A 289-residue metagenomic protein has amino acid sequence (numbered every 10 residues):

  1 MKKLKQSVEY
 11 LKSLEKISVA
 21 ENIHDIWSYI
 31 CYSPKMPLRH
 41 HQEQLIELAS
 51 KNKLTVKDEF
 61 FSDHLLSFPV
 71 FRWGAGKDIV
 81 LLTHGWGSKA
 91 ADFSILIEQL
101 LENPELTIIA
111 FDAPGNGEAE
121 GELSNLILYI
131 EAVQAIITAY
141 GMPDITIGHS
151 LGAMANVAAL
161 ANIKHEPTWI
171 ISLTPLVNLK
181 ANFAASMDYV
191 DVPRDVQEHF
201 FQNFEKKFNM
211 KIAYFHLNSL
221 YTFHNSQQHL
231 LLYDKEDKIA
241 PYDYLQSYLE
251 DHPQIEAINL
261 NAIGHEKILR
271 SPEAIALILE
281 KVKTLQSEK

Functional and structural regions predicted by a protein language model:
M1-F60: An N-terminal hydrophobic leader/cap segment in hydrolases
A90, I97, L101-E120: Conserved alpha/beta-hydrolase
L96, Q227, P241-E250: Short alpha-helix in the alpha/beta-hydrolase fold that links the catalytic acid
L123-D144: Alpha/beta-hydrolase active-site loop
I147-N156: Gly/Ala-rich beta-loop-alpha elbow adjacent to hydrolase catalytic centers
I163-F208: Hydrolase active-site cap/lid region
H224-N225, L230-Y233, D237: Short beta-strand/loop motif that positions the catalytic acidic residue of the alpha/beta-hydrolase fold
I263-E273: Catalytic histidine-centered segment of alpha/beta-hydrolase-like enzymes
